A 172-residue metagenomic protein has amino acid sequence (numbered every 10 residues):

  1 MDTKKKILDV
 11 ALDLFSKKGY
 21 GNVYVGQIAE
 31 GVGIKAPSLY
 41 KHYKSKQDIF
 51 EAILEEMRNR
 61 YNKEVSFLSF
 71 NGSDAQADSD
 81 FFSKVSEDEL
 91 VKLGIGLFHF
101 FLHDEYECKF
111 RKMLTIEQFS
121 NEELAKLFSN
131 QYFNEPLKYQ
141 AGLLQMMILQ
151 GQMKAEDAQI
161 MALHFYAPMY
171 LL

Functional and structural regions predicted by a protein language model:
K6, V10, L14-E56: Helix-turn-helix
L8, V91, I95, L137 (+2 more regions): An amphipathic alpha-helix signature
Y20-G21, L124, M153: Conserved hydrophobic residue
K46, I53, M57, Y61 (+5 more regions): Hydrophobic/aromatic residues within well-ordered alpha-helical segments
A52, V65-E107, A158-F165: Hydrophobic alpha-helical connector segments
G94-L97, R111-T115, F128, F165 (+1 more regions): Short alpha-helical scaffolding segments that buttress acidic/His motifs in well-ordered protein cores
L102-T115, F119-L149: Amphipathic alpha-helical packing segments from all-alpha helical-bundle domains
L127-Y132, L149-Y166: All-alpha amphipathic helical-bundle segments outside canonical DNA-binding/catalytic cores that form hydrophobic
